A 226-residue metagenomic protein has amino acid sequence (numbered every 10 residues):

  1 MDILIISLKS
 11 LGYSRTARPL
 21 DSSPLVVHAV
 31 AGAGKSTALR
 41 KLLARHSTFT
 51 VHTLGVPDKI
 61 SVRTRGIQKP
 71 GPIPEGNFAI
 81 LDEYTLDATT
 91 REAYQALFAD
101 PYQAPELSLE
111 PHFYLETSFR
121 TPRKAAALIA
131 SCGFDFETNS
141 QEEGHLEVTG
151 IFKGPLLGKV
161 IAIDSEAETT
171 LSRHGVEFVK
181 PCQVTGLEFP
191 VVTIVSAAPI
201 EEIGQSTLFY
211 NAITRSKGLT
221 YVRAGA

Functional and structural regions predicted by a protein language model:
M1-A226: The feature marks helicase ATPase cores and/or their adjacent C-terminal helical subdomains in SF1/SF2/AAA+ helicases
